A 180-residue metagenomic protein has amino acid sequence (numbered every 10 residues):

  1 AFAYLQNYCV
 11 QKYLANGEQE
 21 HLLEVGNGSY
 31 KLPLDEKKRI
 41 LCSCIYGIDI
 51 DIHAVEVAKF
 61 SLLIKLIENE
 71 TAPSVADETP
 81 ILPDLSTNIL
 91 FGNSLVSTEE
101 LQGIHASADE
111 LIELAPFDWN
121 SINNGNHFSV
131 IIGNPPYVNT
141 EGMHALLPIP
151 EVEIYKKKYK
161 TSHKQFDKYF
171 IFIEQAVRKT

Functional and structural regions predicted by a protein language model:
A1-T180: SAM-dependent methyltransferase catalytic region
